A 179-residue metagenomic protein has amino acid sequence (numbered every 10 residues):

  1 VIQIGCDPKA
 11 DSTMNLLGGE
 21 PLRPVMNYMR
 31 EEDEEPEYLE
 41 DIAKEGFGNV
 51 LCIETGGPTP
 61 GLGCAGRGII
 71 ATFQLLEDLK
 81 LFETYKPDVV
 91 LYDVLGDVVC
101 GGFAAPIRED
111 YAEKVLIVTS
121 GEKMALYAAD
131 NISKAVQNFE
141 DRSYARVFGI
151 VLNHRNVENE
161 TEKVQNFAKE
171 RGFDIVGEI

Functional and structural regions predicted by a protein language model:
I2-T55: N-terminal phosphate/diphosphate-binding loop that engages ATP/GTP or pyrophosphate donors across diverse enzyme folds
C6, G66-I70, L126, D130: Electropositive phosphate-/nucleotide-binding environments in soluble metabolic enzymes
P8-A10, G57, G96, N156: Short, glycine/acidic-enriched loop or turn micro-motifs at the edges of active sites
S12, I53, T72, D93 (+2 more regions): Residue-level signature of catalytic and energy-coupling elements of molecular machines, predominantly ATP/GTP-dependent
E54-G57, T119: Flexible glycine-/small-residue-rich
G57-R67, K123-M124: Flexible beta-alpha connector loops of hexameric P-loop NTPases
I69-D78: Conserved helicase/translocase P-loop NTPase motor core
D78-V89, V94-E178: Conserved catalytic-core segment of NTP-binding enzymes
